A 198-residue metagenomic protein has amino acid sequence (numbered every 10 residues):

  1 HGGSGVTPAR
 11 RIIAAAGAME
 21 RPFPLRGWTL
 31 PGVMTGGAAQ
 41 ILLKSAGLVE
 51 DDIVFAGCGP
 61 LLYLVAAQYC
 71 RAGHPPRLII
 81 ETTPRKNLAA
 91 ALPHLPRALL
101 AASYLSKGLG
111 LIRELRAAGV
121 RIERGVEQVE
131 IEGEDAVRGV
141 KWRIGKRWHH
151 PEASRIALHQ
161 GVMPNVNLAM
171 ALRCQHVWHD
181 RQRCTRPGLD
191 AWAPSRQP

Functional and structural regions predicted by a protein language model:
H1-P198: Residues forming the flavin
